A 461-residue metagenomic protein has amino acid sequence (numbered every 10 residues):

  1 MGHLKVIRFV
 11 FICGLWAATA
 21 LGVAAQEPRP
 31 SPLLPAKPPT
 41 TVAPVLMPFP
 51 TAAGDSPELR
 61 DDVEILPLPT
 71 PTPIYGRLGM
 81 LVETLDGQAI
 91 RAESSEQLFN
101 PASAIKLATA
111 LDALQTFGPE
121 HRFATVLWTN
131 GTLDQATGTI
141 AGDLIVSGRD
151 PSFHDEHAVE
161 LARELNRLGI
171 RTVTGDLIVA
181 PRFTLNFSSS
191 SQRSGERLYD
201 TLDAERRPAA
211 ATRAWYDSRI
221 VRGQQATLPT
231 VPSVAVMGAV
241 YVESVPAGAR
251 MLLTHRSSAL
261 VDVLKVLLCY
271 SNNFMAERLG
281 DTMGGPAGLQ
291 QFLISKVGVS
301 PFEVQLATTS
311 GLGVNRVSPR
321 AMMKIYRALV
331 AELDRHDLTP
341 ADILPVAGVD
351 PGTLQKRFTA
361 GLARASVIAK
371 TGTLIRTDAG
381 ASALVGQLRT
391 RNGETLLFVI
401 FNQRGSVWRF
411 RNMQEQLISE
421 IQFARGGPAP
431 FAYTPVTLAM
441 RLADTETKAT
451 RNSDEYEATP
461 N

Functional and structural regions predicted by a protein language model:
V10-A20: Bacterial N-terminal signal peptides
E27-L98, L161-R167: Beta-lactamase-like hydrolase cores
V45-D55, A92-P101, D143-S152, G248-T254 (+6 more regions): Second-shell loop/turn segments in exported
D55, I90-A92, M283-N461: Small-residue-rich helix-loop
P101-P119, L177, L267, F398: Active-site SXXK
Q115-N130, H336-A341: Short, well-structured active-site flanking segments
F123-T201: Active-site-adjacent, His/Asp/Glu-enriched structural segments that form or flank metal-binding and acid/base networks
F183, S190-I343: A small/polar active-site loop signature that marks catalytic segments
